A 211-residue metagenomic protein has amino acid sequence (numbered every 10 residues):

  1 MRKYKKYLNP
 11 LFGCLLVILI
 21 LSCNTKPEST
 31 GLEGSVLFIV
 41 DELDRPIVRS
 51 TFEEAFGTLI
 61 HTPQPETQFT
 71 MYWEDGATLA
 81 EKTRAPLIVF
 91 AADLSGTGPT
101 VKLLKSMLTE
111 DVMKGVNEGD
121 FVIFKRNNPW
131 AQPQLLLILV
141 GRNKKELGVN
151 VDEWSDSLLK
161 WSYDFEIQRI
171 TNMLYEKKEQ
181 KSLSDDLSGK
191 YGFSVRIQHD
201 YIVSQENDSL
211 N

Functional and structural regions predicted by a protein language model:
M1-L32: Bacterial Sec-dependent N-terminal signal peptides
C23-N211: N-terminal targeting sequences that direct proteins away from the cytosol to non-cytosolic compartments
